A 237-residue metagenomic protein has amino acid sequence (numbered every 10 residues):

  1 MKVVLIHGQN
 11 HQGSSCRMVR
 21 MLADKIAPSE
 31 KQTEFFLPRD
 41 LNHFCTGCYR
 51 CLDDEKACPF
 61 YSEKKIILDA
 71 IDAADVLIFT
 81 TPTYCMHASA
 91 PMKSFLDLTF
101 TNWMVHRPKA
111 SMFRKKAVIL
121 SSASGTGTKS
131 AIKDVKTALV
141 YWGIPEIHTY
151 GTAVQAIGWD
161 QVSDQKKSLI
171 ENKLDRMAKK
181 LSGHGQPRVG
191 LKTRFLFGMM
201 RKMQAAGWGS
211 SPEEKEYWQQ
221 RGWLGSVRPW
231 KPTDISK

Functional and structural regions predicted by a protein language model:
M1-V105, S168-K237: N-terminal beta1-alpha1-beta2 submodule of the flavodoxin-like/Rossmannoid cofactor-binding fold
Q12-G13, G158-Q161: A generic structural signal for short coil/turn motifs at secondary-structure boundaries
S29-F36, I144-T152: Short beta-strand elements in bilobed, periplasmic/extracellular small-molecule ligand-binding domains
E55, T80-T83, I119-A123, V162: Conserved short-loop catalytic and cofactor-binding motifs
A90, T128-K133, D160-V162: A short secondary-structure junction signal
P108-G151: Short, glycine-/small-residue-rich phosphate/pyrophosphate-handling segment
A153-I157: Active-site rim beta-loop-alpha module in soluble metabolic enzymes
D164-K166: Post-His helix in hydrolase/transferase enzymes
